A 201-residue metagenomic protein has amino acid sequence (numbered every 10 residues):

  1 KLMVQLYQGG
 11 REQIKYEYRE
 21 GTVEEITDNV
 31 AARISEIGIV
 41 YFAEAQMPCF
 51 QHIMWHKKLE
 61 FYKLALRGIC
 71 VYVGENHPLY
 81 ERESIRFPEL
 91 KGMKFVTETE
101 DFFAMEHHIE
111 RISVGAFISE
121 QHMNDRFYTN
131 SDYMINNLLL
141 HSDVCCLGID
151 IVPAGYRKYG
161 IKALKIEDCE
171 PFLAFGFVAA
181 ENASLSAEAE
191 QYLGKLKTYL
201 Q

Functional and structural regions predicted by a protein language model:
K1-P48, T129: Central regulatory/effector-binding core of bacterial HTH transcription factors
L2, A43, M47-P48, F87 (+3 more regions): Secondary-structure junction motif
T22, A31-E36, Y41, E100-K162: Hydrophobic hinge/microswitch elements
T27, A31, F61, F87 (+1 more regions): Short hydrophobic/charged patches on amphipathic alpha-helices used for structural packing and interfaces
C49, M54-Y62, R67, N130-N182: Beta-alpha-beta core module
I53-I69, V73-V96: Flexible hinge/capping segments at coil-to-helix
Y72-P78, A174-L185: A bilobed periplasmic-binding-protein/Venus flytrap-type ligand-binding module shared by bacterial periplasmic
L196-Q201: Periplasmic-binding protein-like
